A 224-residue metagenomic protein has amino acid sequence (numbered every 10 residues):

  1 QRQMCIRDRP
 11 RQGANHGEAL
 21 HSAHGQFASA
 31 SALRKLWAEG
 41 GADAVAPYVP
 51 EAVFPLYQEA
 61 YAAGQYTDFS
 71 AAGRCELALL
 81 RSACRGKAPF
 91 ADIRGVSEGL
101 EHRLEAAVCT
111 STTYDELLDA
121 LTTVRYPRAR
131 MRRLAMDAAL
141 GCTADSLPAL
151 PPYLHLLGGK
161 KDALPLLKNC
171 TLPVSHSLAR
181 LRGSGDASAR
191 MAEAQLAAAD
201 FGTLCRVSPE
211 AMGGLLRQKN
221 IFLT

Functional and structural regions predicted by a protein language model:
Q1-I6: Short, small-residue-biased leader/transition segments that mark boundaries at the very start of proteins
R7-G13, A44-P55, S146-L167: Short alpha-helical "patches" and their helix-cap loops
D8-S111: Glycine-rich, Lys/Arg-enriched anion-binding loops that position phosphate/diphosphate groups for phosphoryl
T67-T224: C-terminal functional modules
